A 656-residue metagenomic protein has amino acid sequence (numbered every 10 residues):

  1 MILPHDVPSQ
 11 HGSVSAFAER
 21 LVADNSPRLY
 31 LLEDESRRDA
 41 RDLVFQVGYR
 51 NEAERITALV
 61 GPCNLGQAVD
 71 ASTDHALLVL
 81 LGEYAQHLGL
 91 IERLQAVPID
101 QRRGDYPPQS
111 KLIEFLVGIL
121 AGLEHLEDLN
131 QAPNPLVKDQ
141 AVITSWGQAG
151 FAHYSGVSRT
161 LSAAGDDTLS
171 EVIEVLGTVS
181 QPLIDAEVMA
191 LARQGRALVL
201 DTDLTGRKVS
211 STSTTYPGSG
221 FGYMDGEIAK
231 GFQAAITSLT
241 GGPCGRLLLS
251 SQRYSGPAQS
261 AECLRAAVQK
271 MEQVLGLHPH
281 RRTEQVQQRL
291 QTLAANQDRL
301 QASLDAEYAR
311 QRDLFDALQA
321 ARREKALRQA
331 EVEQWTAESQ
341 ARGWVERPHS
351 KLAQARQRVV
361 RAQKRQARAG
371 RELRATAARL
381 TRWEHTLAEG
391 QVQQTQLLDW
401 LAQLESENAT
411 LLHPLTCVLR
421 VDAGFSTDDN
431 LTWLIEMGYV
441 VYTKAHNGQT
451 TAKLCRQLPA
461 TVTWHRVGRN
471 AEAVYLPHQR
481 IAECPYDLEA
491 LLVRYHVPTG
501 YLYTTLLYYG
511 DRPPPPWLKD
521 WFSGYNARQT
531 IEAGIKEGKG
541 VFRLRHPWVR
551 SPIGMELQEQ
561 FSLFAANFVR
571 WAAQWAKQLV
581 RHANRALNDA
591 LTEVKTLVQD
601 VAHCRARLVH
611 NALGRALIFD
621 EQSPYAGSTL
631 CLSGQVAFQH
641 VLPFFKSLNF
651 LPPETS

Functional and structural regions predicted by a protein language model:
I2-S72, I91-S656: Anion-binding and metal-coordination hotspots
V69-Y84: Structured, non-catalytic alpha/beta "coupling" segments that mediate domain-domain communication and provide generic
